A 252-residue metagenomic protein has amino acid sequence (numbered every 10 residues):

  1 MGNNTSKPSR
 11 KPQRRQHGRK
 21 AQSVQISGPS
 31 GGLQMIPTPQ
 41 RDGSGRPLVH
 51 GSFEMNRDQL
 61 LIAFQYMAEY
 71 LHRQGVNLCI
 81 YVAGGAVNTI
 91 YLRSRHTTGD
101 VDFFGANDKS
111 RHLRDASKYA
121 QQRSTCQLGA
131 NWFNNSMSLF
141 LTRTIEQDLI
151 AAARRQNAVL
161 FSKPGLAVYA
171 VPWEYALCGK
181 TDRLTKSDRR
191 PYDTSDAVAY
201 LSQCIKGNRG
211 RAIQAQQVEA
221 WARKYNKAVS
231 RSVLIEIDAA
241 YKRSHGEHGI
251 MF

Functional and structural regions predicted by a protein language model:
G2-F252: Compositionally biased terminal segments of proteins
